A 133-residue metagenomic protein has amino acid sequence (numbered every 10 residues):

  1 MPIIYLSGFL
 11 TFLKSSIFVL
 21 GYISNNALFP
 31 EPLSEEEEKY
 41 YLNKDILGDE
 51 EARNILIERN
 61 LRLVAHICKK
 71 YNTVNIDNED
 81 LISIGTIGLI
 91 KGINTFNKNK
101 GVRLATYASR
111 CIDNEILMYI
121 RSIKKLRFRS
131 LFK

Functional and structural regions predicted by a protein language model:
M1-P2: Long cytosolic regulatory regions associated with cyclic-nucleotide signaling
Y5-F128: Alpha-helical promoter-recognition and RNA polymerase-docking modules of transcription initiation factors, dominated by
R129-K133: Internal acidic/polar
